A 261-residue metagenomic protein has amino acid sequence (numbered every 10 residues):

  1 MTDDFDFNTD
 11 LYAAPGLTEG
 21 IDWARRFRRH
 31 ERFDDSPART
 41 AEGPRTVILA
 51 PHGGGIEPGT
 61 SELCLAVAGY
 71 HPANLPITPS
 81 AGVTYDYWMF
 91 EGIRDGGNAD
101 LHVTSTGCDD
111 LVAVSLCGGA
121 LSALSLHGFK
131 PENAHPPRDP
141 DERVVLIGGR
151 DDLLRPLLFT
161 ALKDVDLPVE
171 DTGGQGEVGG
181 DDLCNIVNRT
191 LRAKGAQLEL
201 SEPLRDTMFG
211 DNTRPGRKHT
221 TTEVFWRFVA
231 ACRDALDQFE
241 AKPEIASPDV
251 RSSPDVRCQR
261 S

Functional and structural regions predicted by a protein language model:
M1-D249, R257-R260: N-terminal catalytic or cofactor-binding beta/alpha core of small enzyme domains
